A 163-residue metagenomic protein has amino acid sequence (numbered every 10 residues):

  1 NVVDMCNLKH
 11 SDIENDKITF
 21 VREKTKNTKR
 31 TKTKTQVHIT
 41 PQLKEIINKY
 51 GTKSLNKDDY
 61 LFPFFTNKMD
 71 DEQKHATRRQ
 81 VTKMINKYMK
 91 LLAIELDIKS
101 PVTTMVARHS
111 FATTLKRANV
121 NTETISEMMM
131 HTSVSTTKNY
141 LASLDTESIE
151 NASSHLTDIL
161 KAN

Functional and structural regions predicted by a protein language model:
V3-D4, V106-T132, N139: C-terminal catalytic core of tyrosine-transesterase DNA break-rejoin enzymes
C6-N48: Conserved tyrosine-mediated DNA breakage-rejoining catalytic core shared by Y-recombinases
H10, K90, I94, R117 (+2 more regions): Residue-level detection of the helix-turn-helix DNA-binding "recognition helix"
K17-I18, L115, L156: Catalytic cores of nucleotide-enabled group-transfer and carboxylate-activating enzymes in metabolic and assembly-line
E23-H38, E72-V81, S100-V106: Short, contiguous acidic/charged loop-to-helix segments that flank catalytic cores in large enzymes
K24-K26, K68, M129-S154: Catalytic-site neighborhood detector that most strongly recognizes the C-terminal catalytic loop/helix of tyrosine
T40-K99: Active-site/catalytic core of tyrosine-dependent DNA strand-transfer enzymes
T66-E72, H155-N163: C-terminal secondary-structure termini that scaffold catalytic or DNA-interacting sites
